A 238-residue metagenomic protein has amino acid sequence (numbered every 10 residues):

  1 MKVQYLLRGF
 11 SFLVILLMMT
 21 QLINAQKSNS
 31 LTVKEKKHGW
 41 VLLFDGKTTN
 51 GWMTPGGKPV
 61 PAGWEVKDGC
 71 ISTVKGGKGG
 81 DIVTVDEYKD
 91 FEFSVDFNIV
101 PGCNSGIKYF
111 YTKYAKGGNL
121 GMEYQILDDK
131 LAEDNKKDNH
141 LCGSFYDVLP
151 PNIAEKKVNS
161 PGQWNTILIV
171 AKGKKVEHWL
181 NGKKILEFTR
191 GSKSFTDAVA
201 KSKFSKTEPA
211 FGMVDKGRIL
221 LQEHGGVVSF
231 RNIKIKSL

Functional and structural regions predicted by a protein language model:
M1-S28: Bacterial Sec-dependent N-terminal signal peptides
Q26-L238: Carbohydrate-interacting regions of secretory-pathway proteins
